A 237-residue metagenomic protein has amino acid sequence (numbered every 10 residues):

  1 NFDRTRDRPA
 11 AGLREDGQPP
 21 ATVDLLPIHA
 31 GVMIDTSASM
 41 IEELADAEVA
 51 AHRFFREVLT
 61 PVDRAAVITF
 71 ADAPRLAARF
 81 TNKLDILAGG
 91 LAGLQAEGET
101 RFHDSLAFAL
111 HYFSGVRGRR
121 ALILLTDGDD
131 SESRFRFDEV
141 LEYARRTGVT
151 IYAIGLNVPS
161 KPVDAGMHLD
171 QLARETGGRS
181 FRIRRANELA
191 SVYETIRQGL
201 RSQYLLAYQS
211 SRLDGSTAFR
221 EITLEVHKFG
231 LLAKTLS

Functional and structural regions predicted by a protein language model:
N1-S237: Scaffold/interface architecture of coatomer-like assemblies
